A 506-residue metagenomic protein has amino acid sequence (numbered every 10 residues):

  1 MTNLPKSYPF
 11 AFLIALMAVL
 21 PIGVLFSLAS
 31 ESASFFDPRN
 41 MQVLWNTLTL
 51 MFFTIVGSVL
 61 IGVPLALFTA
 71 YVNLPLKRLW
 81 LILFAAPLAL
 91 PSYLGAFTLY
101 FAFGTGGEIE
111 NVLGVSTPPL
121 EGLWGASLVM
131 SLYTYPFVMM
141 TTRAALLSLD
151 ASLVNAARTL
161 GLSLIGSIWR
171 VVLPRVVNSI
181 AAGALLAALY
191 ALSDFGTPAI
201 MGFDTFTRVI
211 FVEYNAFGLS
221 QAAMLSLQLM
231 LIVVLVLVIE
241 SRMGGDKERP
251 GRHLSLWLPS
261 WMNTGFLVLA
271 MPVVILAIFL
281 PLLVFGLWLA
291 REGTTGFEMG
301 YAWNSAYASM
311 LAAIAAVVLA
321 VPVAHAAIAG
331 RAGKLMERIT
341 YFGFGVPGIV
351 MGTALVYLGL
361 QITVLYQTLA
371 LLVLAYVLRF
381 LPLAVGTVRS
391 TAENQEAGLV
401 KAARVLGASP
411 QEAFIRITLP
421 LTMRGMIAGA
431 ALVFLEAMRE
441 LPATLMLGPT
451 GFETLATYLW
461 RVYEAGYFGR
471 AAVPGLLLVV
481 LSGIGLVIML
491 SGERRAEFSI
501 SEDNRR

Functional and structural regions predicted by a protein language model:
T2-S32, P38-L147, R175-F195, A223-S241 (+7 more regions): Membrane-water interface segments at the C-terminal ends of transmembrane alpha-helices in multi-pass inner-membrane
V72, L146-V176, F203, K401-T422: Short helix-to-coil transition segments within interhelical loops that connect adjacent transmembrane helices
V72-L76, L147-S152, L162-I165, N215-L219 (+7 more regions): Juxtamembrane helix-boundary/capping and inter-helix hinge elements in multi-pass membrane proteins
L81, A151-T159, R170, V209-V212 (+9 more regions): Short amphipathic alpha-helical coupling elements at transmembrane boundaries
L160-G161, I165, V172-L256: Internal metal/ion-chelating core segments
L192-A216, L441-F468, S501-R506: Glycine-rich helix-loop "coupling/hinge" segments at transmembrane-helix boundaries in multipass transporters
V238-P272, S501-R505: Alpha-helical transmembrane segments of integral membrane proteins
R242-K247, A397, I488-S501: Membrane-interface capping segments at transmembrane-helix boundaries
